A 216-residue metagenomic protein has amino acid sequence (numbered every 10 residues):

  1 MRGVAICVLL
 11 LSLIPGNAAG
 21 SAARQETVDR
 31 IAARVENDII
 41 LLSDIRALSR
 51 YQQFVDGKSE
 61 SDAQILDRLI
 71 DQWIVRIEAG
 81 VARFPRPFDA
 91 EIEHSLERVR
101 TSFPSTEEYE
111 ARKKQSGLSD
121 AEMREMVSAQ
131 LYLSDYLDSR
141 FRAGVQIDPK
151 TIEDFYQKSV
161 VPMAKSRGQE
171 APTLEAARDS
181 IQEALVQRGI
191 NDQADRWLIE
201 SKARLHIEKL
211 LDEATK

Functional and structural regions predicted by a protein language model:
A5-G16: Bacterial N-terminal signal peptides
G16-A23: Signal peptide processing junction and immediate N-terminal pro/mature segment of secreted/exported proteins
R24, V28-I31, I39, E60-K216: Peptidyl-prolyl cis-trans isomerase
S43: His/Glu-rich zincin catalytic helix
R46-E60: Short, surface-exposed, low-complexity cationic segments
